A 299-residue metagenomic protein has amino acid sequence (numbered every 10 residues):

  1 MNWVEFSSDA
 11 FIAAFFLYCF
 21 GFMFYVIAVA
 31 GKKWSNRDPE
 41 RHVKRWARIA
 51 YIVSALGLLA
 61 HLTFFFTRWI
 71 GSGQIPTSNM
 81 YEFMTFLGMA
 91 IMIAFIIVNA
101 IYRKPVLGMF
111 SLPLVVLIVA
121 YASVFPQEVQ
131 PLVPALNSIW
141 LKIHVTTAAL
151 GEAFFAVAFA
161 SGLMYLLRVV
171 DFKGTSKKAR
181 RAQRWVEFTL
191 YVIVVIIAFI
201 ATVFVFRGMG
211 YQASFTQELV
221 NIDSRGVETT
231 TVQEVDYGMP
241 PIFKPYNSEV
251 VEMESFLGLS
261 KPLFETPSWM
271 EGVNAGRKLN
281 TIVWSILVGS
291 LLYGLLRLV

Functional and structural regions predicted by a protein language model:
M1-V299: Polytopic transmembrane helical bundles with strong interfacial aromatic enrichment
